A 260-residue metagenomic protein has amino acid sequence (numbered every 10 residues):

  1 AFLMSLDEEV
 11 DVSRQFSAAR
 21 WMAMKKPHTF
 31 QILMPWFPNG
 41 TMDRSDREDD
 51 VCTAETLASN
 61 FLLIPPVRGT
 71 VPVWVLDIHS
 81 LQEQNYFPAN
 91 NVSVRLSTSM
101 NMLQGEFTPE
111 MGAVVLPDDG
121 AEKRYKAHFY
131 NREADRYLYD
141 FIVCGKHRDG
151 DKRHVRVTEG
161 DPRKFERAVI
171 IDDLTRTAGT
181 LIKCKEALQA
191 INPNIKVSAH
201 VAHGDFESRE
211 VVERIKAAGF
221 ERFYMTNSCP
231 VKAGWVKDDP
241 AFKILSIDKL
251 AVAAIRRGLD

Functional and structural regions predicted by a protein language model:
A1-D260: PRPP-associated nucleotide enzymes
